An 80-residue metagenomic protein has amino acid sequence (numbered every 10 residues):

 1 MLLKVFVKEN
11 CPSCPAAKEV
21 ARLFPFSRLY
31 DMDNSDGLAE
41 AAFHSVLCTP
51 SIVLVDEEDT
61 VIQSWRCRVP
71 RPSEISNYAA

Functional and structural regions predicted by a protein language model:
M1-R28: Local sequence-structure signature of Cys/Sec-based thiol-disulfide redox active-site neighborhoods
C14-A17, S51, P70: General secretory precursor processing signal
K18-A21, F43, R68: Short, glycine/charged-enriched secondary-structure capping and boundary segments
L29, S35-E40: Amphipathic, hydrophobic secondary-structure cores in small proteins
H44-V53: Structural micro-motif
L54-A80: Non-catalytic, surface beta->alpha helical segment in thiol-disulfide oxidoreductase systems
